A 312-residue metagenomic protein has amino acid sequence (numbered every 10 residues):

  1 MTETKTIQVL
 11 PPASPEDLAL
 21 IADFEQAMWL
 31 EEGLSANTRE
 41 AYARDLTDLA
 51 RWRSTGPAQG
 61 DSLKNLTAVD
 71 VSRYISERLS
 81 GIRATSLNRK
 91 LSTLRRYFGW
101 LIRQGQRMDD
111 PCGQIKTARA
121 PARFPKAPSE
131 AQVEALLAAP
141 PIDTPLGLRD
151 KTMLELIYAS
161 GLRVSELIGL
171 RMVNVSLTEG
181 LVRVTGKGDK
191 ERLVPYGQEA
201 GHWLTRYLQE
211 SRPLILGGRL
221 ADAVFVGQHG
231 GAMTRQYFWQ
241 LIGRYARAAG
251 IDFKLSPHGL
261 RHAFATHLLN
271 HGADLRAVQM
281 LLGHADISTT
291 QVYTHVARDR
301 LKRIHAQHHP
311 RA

Functional and structural regions predicted by a protein language model:
M1-A312: Conserved catalytic core of the tyrosine transesterase superfamily
